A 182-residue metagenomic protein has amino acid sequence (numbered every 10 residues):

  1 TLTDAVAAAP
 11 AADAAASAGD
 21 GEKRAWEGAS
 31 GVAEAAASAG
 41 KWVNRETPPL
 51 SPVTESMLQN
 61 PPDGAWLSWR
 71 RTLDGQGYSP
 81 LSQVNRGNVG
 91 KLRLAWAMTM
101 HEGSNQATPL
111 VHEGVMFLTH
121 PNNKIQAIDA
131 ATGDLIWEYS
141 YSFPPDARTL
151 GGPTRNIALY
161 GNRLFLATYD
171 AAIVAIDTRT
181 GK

Functional and structural regions predicted by a protein language model:
T1-P10, A167: C-terminal capping alpha-helices of c-type cytochrome domains
A7-D20, W26, S30-S38: Long, low-complexity intrinsically disordered segments that are proline/alanine-rich with interleaved serine/threonine
G28-L94: Blade/loop signatures of beta-propeller domains
N88-M98, I125-A147, A172-K182: Extracytoplasmic/lumenal domain signature
W96-L110, E138-G161: Extracytoplasmic beta-rich repeat domains
